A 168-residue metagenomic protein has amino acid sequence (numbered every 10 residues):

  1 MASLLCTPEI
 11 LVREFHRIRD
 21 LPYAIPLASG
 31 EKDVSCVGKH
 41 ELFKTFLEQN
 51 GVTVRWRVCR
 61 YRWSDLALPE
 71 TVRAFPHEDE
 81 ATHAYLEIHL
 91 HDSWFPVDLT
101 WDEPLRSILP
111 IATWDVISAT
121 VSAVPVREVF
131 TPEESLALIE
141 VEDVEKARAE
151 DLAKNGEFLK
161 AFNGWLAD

Functional and structural regions predicted by a protein language model:
M1-A2, A28-D33: Second-shell loop/turn segments in exported
S3-L11, F15, D20-Y23, T45 (+1 more regions): His-Asp-centered catalytic microenvironments across diverse enzyme cores, prominently the transglutaminase-like
K32-R60, L86: Cysteine-centered nucleophilic/redox motifs
